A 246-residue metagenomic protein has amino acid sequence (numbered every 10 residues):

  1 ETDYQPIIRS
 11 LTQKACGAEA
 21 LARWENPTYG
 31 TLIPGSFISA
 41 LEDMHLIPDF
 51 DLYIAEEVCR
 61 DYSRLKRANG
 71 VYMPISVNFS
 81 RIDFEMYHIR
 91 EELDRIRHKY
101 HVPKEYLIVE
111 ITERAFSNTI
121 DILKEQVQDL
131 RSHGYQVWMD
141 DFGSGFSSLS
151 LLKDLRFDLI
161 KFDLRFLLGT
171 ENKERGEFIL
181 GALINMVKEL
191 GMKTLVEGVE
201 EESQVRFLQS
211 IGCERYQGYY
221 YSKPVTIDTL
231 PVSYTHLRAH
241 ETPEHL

Functional and structural regions predicted by a protein language model:
T2-P6, M73-N78, Q217: PAS and PAS-like sensory modules
D3-S39, V58: A short, well-structured catalytic beta-strand-centered motif of the EAL phosphodiesterase domain for c-di-GMP
S10, K14, P27-T28, S80-Y87 (+2 more regions): EAL-family c-di-GMP phosphodiesterase catalytic domain
S10-E19, L46-L123, G198: Catalytic core of bacterial c-di-GMP phosphodiesterases, primarily the EAL and HD-GYP domains, capturing alpha-helical
G35-S39, P48, Q128: Conserved long alpha-helical elements within nucleotide-processing catalytic cores of c-di-GMP signaling and class III
E125-H133: Catalytic-core regions built around general acid/base machinery
H236-L246: Single conserved hydrophobic/aromatic residue that forms the stacking wall/gate of nucleotide- or nucleobase-binding
